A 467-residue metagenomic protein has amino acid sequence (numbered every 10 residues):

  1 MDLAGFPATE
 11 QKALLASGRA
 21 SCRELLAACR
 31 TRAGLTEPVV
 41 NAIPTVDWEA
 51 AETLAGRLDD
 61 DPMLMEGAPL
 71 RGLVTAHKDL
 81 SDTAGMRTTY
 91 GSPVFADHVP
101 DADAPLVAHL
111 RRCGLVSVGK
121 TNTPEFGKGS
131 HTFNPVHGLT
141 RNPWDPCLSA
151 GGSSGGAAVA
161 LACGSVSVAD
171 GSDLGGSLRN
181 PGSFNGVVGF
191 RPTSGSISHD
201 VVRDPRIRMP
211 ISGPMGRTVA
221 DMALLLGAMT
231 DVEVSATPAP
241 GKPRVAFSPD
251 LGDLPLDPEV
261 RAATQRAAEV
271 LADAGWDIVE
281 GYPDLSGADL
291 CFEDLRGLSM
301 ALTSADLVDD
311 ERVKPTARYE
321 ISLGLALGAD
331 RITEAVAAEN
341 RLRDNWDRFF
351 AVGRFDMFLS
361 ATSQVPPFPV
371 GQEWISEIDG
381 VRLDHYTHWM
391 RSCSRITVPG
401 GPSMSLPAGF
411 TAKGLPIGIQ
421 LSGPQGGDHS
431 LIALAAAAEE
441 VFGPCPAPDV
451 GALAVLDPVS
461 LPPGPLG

Functional and structural regions predicted by a protein language model:
M1-G56, D273-W276, A447-G467: An N-terminal boundary/leader segment
R19-L26, G56, P258-G281, S304-D310 (+1 more regions): Acyltransferase
C29, A51, K78, L110 (+4 more regions): Conserved hydrophobic/aromatic pocket- or pore-lining residues that grip, position, or stack substrates in active sites
L35, A162-L254, Q265-A274, T333 (+1 more regions): Structural helix-boundary/capping segments
L58-V74, D221, P238-V245: Immediate post-signal peptide segment of exported/extracytoplasmic ligand-binding proteins
P69-Y90, K242-R244, G297-D347, D356 (+4 more regions): Short helix-loop capping/hinge segments that flank enzyme active sites or metal/cofactor-binding pockets
L70-S212, D250, T362-V381: Short glycine/serine-rich loop/turn segments
G241-L251, G281-R296, T316-L327, G451: Flexible, acidic loop-helix segments that line cofactor/substrate-binding pockets
